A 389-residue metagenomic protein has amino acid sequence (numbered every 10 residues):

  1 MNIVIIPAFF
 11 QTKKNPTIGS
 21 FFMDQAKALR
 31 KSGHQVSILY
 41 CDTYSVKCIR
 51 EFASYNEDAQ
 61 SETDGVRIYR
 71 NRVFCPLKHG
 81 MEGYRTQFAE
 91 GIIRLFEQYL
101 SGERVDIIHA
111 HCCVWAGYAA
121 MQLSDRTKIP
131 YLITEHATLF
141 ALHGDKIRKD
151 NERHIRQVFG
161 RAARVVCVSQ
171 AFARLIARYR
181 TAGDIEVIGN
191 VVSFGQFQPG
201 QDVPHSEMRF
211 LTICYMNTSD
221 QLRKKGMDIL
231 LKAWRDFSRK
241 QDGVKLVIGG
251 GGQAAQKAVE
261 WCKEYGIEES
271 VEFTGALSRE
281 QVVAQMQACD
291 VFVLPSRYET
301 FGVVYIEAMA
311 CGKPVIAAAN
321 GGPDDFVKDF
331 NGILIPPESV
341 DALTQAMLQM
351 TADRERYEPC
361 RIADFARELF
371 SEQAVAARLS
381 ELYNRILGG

Functional and structural regions predicted by a protein language model:
M1-D64: N-terminal subdomain of nucleotide-sugar transferases
V4, V203-S238, V247: Conserved donor-binding/catalytic core segment of Leloir-type glycosyltransferases
Y40, R148, I155-P199, F210-Y215: Donor nucleotide-sugar binding/catalytic pocket of nucleotide-sugar-dependent glycosyltransferases
F159, A276-L277, A284-C289: Short alpha-helical donor nucleotide-sugar binding micro-motif in glycosyltransferases
V259-L277: Nucleotide-activated donor-binding/catalytic signature segment of Leloir-type glycosyltransferases, i.e., the conserved
R297: Aromatic "clamp/platform" in nucleotide-sugar-dependent glycosyltransferases that forms part of the donor/acceptor
P314-A317: Short hydrophobic beta-strand element within catalytic cores of glycosyltransferases and related nucleotide-activated
K328-D329, I333-V340, Q349-E355: Conserved acidic donor-binding segment of nucleotide-sugar-dependent glycosyltransferases
